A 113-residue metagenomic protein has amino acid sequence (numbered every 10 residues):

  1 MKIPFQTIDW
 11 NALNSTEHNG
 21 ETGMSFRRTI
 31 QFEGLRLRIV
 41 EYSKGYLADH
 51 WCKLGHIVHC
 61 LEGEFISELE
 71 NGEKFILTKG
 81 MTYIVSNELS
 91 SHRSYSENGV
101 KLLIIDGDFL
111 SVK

Functional and structural regions predicted by a protein language model:
M1-G34, R38-I39: A short, N-terminal "cap"/entry segment at the start of jelly-roll beta-barrel domains of the cupin/DSBH fold
I3, W10, S91, Y95-K113: Double-stranded beta-helix
E33-C52, S86-L89: Conserved short histidine dyad/triad with adjacent acidic residue
E41, L69-N71, N87, S96 (+1 more regions): Residue-level recognition of conserved beta-strand positions in structured domain cores
Y42, W51-S67: Short, conserved beta-strand element in jelly-roll/cupin
D49-H50, S67-E68, V85, S90-E97 (+1 more regions): Short beta-strand His + acidic residue motifs that chelate non-heme Fe in jelly-roll/DSBH and cupin folds
N71-E88: Short acidic-glycine-tyrosine-enriched beta hairpin
